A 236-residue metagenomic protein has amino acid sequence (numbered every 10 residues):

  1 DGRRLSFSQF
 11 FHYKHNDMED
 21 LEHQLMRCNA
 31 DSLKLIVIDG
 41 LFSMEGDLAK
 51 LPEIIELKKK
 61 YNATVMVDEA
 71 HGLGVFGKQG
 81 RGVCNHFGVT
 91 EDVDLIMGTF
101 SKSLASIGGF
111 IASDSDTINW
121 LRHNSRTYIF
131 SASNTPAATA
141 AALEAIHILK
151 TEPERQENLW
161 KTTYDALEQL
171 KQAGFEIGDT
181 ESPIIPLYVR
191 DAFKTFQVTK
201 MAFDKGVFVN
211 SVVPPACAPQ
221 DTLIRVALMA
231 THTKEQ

Functional and structural regions predicted by a protein language model:
D1-S6, E19: Substrate-binding/gating loop at the entrance of the active-site cleft, primarily in PLP-dependent aminotransferase-like
L5-S8, D92: Short, structured coil segments at secondary-structure junctions
S6, K60-Y61, K205: Helix C-cap/helix->beta junction micro-motif
F11-V67: Active-site phosphate-binding strand-loop segment of PLP-dependent enzymes
M18-E19, G40-E45, G72-V75, Y128-I129 (+1 more regions): Short, small-residue-enriched loops and turns at beta-alpha junctions that line or gate enzyme active sites
Y61-T64, H71, F76-E181: Active-site C-terminal subdomain of aminotransferase-like
E157-A166, K171-G206, A216, Q220-D221 (+1 more regions): Conserved PLP-binding catalytic core of the aspartate aminotransferase-like
